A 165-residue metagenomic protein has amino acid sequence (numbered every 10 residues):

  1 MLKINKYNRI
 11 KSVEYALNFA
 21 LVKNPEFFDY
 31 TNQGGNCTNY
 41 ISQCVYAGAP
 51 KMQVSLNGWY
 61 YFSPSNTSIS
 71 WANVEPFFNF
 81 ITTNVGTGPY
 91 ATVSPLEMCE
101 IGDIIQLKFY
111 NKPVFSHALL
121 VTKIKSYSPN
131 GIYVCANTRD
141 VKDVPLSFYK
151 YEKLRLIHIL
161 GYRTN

Functional and structural regions predicted by a protein language model:
M1-A72: N-terminal capping segments
L21, V45-Y46, Y110, I124 (+1 more regions): Residue-level marker of positions within ordered structural domains that often coincide with functionally constrained
D29, W59-Y61, P89, S147-K150 (+1 more regions): Intrinsically disordered, low-complexity N-terminal regions enriched in serine/proline/glycine with scattered basic
S55-L56, H117, L146: Short, solvent-exposed loop/turn and secondary-structure capping segments
Y61-V134: ...with weaker cross-activation on analogous glycine-rich loops/strands in unrelated enzymes
V121-N165: Glycine-rich, aromatic-bearing surface loops/beta-hairpins
